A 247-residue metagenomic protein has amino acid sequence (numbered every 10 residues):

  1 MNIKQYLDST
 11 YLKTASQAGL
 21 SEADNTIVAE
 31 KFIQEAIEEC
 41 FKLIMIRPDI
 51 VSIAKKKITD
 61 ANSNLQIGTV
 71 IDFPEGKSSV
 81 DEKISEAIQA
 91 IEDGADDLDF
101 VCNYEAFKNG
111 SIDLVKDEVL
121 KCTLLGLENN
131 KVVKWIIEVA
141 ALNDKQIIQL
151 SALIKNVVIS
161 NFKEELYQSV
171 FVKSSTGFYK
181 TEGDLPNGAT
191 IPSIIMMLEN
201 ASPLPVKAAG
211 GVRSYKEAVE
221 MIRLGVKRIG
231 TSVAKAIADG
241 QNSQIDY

Functional and structural regions predicted by a protein language model:
M1-K31, L124, M196-L204, V212-Y247: Alpha/beta catalytic cores of nucleotide-metabolism and tRNA/nucleoside-modifying enzymes
M1-V80, E92, L153: Conserved N-terminal beta1-alpha1 strand-loop-helix module at the mouth
N2-T14, I44-I46, L65-D72, L98-F100 (+5 more regions): Hydrophobic faces of well-ordered beta-strands that scaffold small-molecule active sites in alpha/beta enzyme cores
Y11, T69-I71, E92-F107, V158-D184 (+1 more regions): Glycine-rich phosphate-binding active-site loops on the catalytic face of alpha/beta enzymes
I33-I53, K57, L98-K116, E138 (+1 more regions): Glycine-rich, proline-tolerant flexible connector loops at the mouths of alpha/beta enzymes
P48, S52-F73, I112-K134, A141 (+2 more regions): Alpha-helix-loop-beta-strand connector modules within alpha/beta enzyme cores
P74-Q89, N109-L120: Glycine-rich anion/phosphate-binding loops
S78-E92, L142-L153, M196-L204, V212-R228: Catalytic cores of alpha/beta
